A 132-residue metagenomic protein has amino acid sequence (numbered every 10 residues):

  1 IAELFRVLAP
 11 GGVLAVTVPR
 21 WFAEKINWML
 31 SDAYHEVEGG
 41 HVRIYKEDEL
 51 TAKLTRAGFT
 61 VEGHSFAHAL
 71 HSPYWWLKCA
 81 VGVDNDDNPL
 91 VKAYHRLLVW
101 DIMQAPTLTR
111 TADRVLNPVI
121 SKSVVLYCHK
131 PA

Functional and structural regions predicted by a protein language model:
I1-V13: A short glycine-rich, Lys/Arg-flanked "PGG" loop and its adjoining helix->strand segment in the class I
A2-L4, E49, K53: Short, conserved SAM-binding segment of the class I
G11, F22-E24, L70: Feature marks short, surface-exposed loop/turn motifs that line or immediately flank catalytic pockets and channel
A15-R43, T51-K53: Short, glycine-/aromatic-enriched active-site segment of Class I SAM-dependent methyltransferases
M29, H71-A132: A C-terminal cap/extension of S-adenosyl-L-methionine-dependent methyltransferases that defines the acceptor-substrate
G40, Y45, S121-S123: A conserved catalytic-core signature of glycosyltransferases
K53-F59, K130: A structural motif corresponding to the C-terminal end of an alpha-helix and its immediate exit/capping segment
F59-A69: Conserved S-adenosyl-L-methionine
